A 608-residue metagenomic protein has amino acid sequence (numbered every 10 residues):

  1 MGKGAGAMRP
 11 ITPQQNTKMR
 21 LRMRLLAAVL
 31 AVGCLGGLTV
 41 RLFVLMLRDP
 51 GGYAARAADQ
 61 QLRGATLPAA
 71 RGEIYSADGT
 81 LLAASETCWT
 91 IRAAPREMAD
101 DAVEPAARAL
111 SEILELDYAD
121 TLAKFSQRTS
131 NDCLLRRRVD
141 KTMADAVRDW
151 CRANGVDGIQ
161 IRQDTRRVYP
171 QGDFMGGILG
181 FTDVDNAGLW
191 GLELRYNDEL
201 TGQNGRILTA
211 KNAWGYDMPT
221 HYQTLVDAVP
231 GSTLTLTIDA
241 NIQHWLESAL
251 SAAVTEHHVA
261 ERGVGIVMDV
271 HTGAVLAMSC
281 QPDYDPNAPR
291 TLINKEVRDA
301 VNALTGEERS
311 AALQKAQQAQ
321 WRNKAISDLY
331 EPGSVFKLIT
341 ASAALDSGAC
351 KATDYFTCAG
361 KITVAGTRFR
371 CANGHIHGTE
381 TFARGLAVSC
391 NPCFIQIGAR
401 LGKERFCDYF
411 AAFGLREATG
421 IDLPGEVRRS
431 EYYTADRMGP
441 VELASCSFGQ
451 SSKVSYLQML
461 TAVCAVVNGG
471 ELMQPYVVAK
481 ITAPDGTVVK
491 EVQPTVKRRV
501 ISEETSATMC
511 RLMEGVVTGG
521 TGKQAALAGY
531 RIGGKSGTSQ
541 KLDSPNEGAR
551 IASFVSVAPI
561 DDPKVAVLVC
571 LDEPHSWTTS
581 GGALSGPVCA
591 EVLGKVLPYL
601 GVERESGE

Functional and structural regions predicted by a protein language model:
M1-L304, L329, E404-G414, A525-A528 (+2 more regions): Periplasmic/cell-envelope proteins involved in peptidoglycan metabolism and beta-lactam response
G2-R9, A83, N212-L225, V270-V335 (+4 more regions): Beta-lactam-recognizing serine transpeptidase/beta-lactamase-like catalytic domain environment
